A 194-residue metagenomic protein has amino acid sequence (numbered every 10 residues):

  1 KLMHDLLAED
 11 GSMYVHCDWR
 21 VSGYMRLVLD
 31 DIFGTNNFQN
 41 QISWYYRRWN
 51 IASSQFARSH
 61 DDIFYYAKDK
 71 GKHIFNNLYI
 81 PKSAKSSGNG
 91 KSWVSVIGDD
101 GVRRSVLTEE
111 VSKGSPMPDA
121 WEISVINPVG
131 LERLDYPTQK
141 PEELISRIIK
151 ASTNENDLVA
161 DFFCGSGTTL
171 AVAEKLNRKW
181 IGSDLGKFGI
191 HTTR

Functional and structural regions predicted by a protein language model:
K1-T192: Core catalytic lobe of class I
